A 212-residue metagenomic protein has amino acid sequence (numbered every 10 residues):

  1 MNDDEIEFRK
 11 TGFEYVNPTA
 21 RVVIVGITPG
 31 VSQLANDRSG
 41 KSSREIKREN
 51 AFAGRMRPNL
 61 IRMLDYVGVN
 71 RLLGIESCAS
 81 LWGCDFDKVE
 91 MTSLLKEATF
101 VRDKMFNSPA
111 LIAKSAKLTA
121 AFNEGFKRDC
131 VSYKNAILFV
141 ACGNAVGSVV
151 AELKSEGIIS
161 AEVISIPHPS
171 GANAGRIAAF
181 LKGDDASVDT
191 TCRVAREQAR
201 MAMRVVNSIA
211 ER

Functional and structural regions predicted by a protein language model:
M1-R9, R196-R212: N-terminal intrinsically disordered, compositionally biased regulatory/targeting segments that precede the folded
M1-V140, N144-A151, G171-G175, F180-R193: A polyanion-binding, active-site-adjacent surface
G68, K134, K154, M203 (+1 more regions): Generic secondary-structure transition motif, activating predominantly at the C-termini of alpha-helices
P109, G157-I158, G183, S208: Short, flexible coil/linker elements and helix-boundary hinge sites characteristic of intrinsically disordered
V150-I158: Short, aromatic/basic amphipathic alpha-helical patches
I158-H168: Short hydrophobic/aromatic-enriched beta-strand-loop microsegments
